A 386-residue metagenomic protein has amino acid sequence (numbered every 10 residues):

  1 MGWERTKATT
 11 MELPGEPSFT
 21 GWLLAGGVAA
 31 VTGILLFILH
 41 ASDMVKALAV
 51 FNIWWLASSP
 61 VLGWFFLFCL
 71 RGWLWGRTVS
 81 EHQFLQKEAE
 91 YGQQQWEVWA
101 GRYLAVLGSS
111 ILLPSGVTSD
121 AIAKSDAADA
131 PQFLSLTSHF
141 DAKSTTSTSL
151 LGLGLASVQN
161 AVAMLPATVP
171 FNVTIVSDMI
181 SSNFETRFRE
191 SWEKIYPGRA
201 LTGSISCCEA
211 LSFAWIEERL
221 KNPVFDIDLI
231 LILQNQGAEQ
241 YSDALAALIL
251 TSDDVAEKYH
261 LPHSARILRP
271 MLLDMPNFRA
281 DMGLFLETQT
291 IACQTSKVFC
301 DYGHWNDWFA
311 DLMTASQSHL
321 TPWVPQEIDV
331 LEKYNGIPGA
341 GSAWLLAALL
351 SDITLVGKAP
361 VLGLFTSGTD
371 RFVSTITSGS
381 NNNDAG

Functional and structural regions predicted by a protein language model:
M1-F225, Q234-E239, A246-G386: Conserved "HGTGT" condensation-loop signature of ketosynthase/thiolase-family condensing enzymes that catalyze
L229-L231: A short, small-residue-rich loop immediately preceding and capping a beta-strand
